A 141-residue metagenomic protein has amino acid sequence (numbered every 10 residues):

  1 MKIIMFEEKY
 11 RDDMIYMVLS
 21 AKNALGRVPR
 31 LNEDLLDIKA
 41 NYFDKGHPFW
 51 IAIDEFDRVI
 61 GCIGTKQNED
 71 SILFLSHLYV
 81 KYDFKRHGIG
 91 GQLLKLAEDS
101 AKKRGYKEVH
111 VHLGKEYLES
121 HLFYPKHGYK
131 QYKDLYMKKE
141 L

Functional and structural regions predicted by a protein language model:
M1-K2: Extreme N-terminal starter segment of soluble prokaryotic enzymes
M5-S76, K81, L94-L96, Q131-E140: Acetyl-CoA-dependent GNAT
M17-A21, S100, F123, H127: Alpha-helical interaction/dimerization surfaces of two-component signaling modules
V59-C62, R86-G88, H112: Short glycine/serine/threonine-biased micro-segments
V80, R86-D99, K126: Conserved acetyl-CoA-binding loop-helix of GNAT-fold acetyltransferases
K85, H110-S120, K138-L141: Conserved beta-strand-loop-alpha-helix junction that forms the acyl-donor binding cleft
G91, K103, K115-K133: Conserved active-site alpha-helix within GNAT-family acetyltransferase domains
L94, A101-L113: Conserved GNAT acetyl-CoA-binding A-motif
